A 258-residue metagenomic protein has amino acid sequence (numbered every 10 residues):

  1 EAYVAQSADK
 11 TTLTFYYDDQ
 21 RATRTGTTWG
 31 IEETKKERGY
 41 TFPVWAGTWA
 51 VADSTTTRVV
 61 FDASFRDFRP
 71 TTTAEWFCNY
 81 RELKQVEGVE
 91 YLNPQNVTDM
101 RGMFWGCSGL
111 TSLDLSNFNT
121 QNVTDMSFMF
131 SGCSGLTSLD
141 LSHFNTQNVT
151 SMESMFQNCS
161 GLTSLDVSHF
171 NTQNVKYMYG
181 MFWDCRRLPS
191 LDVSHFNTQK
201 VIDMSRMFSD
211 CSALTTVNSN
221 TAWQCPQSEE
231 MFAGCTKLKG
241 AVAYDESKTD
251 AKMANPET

Functional and structural regions predicted by a protein language model:
E1-T258: Negatively charged
